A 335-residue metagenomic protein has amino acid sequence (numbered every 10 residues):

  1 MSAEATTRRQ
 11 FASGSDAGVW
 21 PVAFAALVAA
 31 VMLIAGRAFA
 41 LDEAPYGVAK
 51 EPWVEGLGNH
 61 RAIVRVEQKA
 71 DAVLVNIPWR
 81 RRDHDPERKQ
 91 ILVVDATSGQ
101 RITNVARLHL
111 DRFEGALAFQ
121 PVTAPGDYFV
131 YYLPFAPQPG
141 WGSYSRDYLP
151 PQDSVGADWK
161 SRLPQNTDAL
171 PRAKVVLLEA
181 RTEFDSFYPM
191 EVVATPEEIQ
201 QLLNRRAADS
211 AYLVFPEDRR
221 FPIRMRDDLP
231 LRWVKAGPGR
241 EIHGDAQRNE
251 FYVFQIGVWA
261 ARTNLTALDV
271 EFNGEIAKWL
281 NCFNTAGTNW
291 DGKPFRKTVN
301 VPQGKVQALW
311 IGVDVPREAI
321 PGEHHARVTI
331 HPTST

Functional and structural regions predicted by a protein language model:
M1-V22: N-terminal secretory signal peptides that target proteins for export/translocation
E4-A5, F11, A29-M32, F283: A detector of low-complexity, intrinsically disordered, Ser/Thr/Gly/Pro/Ala-rich segments
T7-R8, A35, N289: N-terminal compositionally biased, intrinsically disordered segments and leader/signal-like regions
A23-R37: Bacterial N-terminal signal peptides
L41-R232, P238-A319, E323: Alpha-mannosidase-like glycoside hydrolase catalytic domains involved in N-glycan trimming, generalizing to other
